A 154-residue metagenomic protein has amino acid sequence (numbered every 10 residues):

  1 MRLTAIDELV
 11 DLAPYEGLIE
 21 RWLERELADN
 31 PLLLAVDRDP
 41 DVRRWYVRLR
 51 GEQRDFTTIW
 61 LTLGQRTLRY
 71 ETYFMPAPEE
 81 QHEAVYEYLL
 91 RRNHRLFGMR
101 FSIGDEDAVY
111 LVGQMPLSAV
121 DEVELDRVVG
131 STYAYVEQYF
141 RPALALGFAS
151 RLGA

Functional and structural regions predicted by a protein language model:
M1-F56, G104: Charge-rich, low-complexity N-terminal segments
L9, A13, E79-E80, A119-D126: Ordered, soluble secondary-structure elements with a strong preference for glycine-centered loop motifs and nearby
L32, R141-A145: Intrinsically disordered or highly flexible coil/loop and linker segments, enriched in small and charged/polar residues
L49-E83: The feature represents the first ordered module of a protein
R69-Y110: Short, internal acidic amphipathic alpha-helical interface segments that mediate docking to partner proteins
S102-A134: A short, solvent-exposed beta-edge/loop patch
T132-P142: Amphipathic, Lys/Arg-enriched alpha-helical patches that create a basic surface for binding polyanionic ligands
L144-A154: Short, highly charged C-terminal tails/helix-capping segments
